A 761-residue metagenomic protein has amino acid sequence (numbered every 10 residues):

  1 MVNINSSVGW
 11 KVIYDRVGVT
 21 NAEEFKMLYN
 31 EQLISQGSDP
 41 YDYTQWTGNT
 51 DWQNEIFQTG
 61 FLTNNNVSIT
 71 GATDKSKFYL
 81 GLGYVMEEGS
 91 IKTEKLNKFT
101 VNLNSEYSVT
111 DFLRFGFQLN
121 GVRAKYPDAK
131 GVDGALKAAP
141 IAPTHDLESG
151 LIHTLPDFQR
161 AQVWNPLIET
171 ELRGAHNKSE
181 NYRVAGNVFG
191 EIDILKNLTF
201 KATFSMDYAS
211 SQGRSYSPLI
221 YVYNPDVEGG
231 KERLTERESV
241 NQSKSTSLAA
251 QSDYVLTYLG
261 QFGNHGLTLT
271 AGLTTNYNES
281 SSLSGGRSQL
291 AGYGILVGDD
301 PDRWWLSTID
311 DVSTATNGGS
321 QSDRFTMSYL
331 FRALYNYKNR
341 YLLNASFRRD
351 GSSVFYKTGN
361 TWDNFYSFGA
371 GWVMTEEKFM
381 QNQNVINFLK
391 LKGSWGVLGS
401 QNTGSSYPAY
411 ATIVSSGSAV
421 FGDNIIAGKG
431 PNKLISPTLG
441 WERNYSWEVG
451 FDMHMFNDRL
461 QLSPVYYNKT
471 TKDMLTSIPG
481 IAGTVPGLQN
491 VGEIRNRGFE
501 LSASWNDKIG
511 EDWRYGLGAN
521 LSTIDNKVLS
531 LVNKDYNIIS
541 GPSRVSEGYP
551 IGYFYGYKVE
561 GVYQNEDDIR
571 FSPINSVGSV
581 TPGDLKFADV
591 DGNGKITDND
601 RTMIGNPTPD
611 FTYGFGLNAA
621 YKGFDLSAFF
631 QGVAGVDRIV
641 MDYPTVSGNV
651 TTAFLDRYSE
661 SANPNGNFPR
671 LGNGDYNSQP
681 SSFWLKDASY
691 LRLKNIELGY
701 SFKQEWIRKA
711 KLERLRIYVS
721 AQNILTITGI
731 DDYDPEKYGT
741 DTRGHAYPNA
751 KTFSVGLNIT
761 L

Functional and structural regions predicted by a protein language model:
M1-T93, K130-D133, T170-N177, E191-D193 (+1 more regions): Residues embedded in well-ordered regular secondary structure
N3-G48, L283-A291, Q489, F499 (+1 more regions): Conserved small-residue
L33, G60-T63, K98, N104-L113 (+8 more regions): Extracellular/periplasmic, surface-exposed regions of secreted and cell-surface proteins
P40-Y41, Q53, Y223-P225, S352 (+3 more regions): Extracytoplasmic gating/loop element in the C-terminal half of outer-membrane beta-barrel translocons and assembly
H145-L147, P156-R160, Y221-R233: A subset of solvent-exposed loop/turn segments in beta-rich extracellular surface proteins, enriched in glycine
S477-G480, I596, P644: Conserved active-site-proximal loop/helix segments of enzymes involved in bacterial cell-wall and related
L488-R495, N537-F554, N599, M603-N618 (+3 more regions): C-terminal extracellular loops and terminal segments of Gram-negative outer membrane beta-barrel proteins
N606-I639: Glycine-rich, aromatic-lined ligand/substrate-binding cores of catalytic and carbohydrate-binding domains
